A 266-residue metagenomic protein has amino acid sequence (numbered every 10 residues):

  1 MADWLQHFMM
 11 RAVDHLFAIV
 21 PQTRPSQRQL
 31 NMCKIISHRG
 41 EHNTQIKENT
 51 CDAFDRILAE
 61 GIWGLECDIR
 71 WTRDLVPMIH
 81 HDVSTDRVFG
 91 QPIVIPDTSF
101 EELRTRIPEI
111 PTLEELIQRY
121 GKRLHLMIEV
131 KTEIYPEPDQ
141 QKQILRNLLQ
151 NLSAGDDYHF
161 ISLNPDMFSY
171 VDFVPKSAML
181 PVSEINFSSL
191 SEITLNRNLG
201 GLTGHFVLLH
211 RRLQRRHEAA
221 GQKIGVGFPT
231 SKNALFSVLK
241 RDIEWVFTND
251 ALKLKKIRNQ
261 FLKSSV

Functional and structural regions predicted by a protein language model:
M1-V266: Phosphate-group recognition and catalysis centered on beta-loop-alpha active-site segments
